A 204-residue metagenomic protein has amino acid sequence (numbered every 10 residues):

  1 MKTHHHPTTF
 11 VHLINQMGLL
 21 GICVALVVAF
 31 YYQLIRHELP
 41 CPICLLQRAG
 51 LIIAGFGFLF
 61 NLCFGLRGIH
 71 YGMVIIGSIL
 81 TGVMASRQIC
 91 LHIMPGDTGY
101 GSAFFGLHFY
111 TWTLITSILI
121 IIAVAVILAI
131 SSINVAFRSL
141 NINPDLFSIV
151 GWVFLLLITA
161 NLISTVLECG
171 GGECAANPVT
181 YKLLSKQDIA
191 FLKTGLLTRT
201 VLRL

Functional and structural regions predicted by a protein language model:
M1-P40, L51-G57, R67-L204: Secretory/periplasmic and organellar redox-cofactor proteins
Q47: Cys/His-rich metal-chelating microdomains
F60-F64: Hydrophobic alpha-helical transmembrane segments
